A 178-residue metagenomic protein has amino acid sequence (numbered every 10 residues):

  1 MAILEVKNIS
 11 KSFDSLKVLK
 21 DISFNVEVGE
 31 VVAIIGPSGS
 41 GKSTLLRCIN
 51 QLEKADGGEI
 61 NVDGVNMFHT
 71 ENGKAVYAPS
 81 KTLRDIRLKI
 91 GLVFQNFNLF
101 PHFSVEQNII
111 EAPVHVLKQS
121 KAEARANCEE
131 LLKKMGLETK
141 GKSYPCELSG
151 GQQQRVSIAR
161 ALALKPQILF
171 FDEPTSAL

Functional and structural regions predicted by a protein language model:
I35-P37: The feature captures the beta-strand-to-loop junction immediately N-terminal to the Walker
N50: Helix-to-loop junction immediately C-terminal to a conserved catalytic motif
V65-K74, K121-T139: Conserved ABC ATPase "signature" region
F103-E111: Short coil-to-helix segment of the ABC ATPase nucleotide-binding domain corresponding to the Q-loop/switch region
Y144-L148, Q152: Conserved ABC ATPase signature
K165: Conserved catalytic motifs of ABC-family nucleotide-binding domains
